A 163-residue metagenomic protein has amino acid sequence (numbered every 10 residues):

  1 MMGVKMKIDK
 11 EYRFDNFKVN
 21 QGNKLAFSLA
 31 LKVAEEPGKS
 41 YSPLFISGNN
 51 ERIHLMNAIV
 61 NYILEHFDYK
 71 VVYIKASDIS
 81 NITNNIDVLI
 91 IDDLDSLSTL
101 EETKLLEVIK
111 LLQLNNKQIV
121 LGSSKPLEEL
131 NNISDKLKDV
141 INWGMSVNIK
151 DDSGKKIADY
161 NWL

Functional and structural regions predicted by a protein language model:
G3-F27: Dynamic helix-loop-helix/coil hinge segments at AAA+ ATPase domain boundaries and subdomain interfaces
K10-Y12, D68-K70, N115-Q118, N142-M145: Short glycine-/polar-rich loops that comprise or flank the Walker A/P-loop and associated switch/sensor motifs
A26-F27, M56-V60: Motif I (Walker A/P-loop) of helicase-class P-loop NTPases
F27-G38: Pre-Walker A adenine-sensing motif
G38-A58: Walker A/P-loop nucleotide-binding motif
G38-K39, V60-V72: Post-Walker A helix-loop "phosphate-sensing" segment adjacent to the P-loop in P-loop NTPases
K75-V108, N115-S124: Conserved P-loop NTPase "ATPase switch" module shared by AAA+ and STAND
E129-N131, G144-I157: Conserved AAA+ ATPase "SRH/arginine-finger" region at the nucleotide-binding site
